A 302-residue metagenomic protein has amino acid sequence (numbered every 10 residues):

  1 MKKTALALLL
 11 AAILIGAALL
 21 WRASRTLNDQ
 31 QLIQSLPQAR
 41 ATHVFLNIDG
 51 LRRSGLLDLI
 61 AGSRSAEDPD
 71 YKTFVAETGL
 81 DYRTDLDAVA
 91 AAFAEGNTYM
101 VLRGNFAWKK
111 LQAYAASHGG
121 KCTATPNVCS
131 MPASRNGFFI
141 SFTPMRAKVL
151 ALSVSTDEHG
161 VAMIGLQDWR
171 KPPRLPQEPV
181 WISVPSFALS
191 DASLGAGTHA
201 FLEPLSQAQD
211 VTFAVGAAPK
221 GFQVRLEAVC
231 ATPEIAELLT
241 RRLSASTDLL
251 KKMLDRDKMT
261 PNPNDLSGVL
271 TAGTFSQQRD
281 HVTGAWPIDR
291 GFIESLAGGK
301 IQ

Functional and structural regions predicted by a protein language model:
T4-W21: Hydrophobic membrane-insertion alpha-helices, especially the h-region of bacterial N-terminal signal peptides
G16-A17, R25, S35, P179-G299: Leucine-rich, highly hydrophobic segment in Treponema pallidum outer-membrane-associated proteins
R22-C122, S141, A217-P219: Long, low-complexity, Ser/Thr/Gly/Pro-rich intrinsically disordered segments that act as flexible linkers and assembly
L27-D29, D70-A76, Y114-I140, T198 (+1 more regions): A cross-kingdom feature marking solvent-exposed beta-strand/loop segments within repeated, beta-rich binding/scaffold
A39-I48, R52, L166-K171, E203 (+2 more regions): Extracellular secretory-pathway ectodomains and N-terminal mature segments of eukaryotic proteins
V44, L80-R174, L226-V229, G284-Q302: Single conserved position on a long alpha-helix in the C-terminal lobe of the eukaryotic protein kinase
G50-I60, P173-A188: Predominantly extracellular/luminal regions of secreted and cell-surface proteins, especially disulfide-bonded
